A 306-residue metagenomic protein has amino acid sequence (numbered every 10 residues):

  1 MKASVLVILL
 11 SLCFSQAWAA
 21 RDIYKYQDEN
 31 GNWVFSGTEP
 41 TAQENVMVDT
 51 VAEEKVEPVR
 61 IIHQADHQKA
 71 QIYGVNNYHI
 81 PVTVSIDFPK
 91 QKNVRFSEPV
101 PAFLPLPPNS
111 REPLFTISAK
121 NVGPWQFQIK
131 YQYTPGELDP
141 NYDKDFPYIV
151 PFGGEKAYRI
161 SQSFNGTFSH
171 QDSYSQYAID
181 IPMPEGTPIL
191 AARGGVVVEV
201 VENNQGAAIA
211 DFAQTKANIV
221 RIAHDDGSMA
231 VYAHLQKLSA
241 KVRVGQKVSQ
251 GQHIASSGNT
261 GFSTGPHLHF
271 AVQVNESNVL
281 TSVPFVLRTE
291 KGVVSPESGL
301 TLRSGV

Functional and structural regions predicted by a protein language model:
M1-V5: Positively charged n-region of N-terminal signal peptides that target proteins for export
V7-S15: Bacterial N-terminal signal peptides
F14-Q71, N77-T83, D87-T116, P124-Q126: Short, cationic interaction patches enriched in Lys/Arg with P/S/T/G and frequent prolines that mark the mature domain
F103-K216: Surface-exposed, glycine-biased beta-strand/turn segments
D145-E155, R159-S161, L190, A210 (+2 more regions): Acidic, glycine-rich catalytic/binding loops that coordinate metals and/or anionic ligands
P184, G227-G251: Short histidine-centered loop motifs in beta-beta connectors
P188-E199, K241-S257: Short, well-structured beta-strand-loop connectors
E199-F212, Q252-P266: Flexible, gly/ser-rich surface segments that form the specificity/activation loops bordering the active-site cleft
